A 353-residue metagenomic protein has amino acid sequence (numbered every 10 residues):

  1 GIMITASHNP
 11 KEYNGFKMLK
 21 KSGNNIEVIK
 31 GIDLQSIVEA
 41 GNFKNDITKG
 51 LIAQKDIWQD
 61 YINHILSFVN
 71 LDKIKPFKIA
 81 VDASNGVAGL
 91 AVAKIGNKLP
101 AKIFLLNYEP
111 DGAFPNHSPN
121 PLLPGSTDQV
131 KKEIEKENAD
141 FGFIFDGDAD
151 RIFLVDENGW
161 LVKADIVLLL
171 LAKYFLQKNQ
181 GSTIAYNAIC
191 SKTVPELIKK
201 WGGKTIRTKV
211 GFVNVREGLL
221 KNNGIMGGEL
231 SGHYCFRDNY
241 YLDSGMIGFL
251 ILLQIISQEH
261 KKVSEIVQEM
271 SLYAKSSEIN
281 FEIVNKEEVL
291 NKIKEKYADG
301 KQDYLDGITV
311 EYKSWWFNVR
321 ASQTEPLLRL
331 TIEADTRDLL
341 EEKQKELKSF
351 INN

Functional and structural regions predicted by a protein language model:
G1-Y13, I134-D156, W160-L161, T205-S244: Glycine-rich phosphate-binding loop
K11-E12, F16-I29, S36, Q129-G202: Replace "Mg2+/Mn2+-dependent" with "divalent metal-dependent
N14-E137: Gly/Ser/Thr-enriched, mixed-charge loops and adjacent short helices that form phosphate/oxyanion-binding elements
Q35, N63-L66, L90-A93, N97 (+5 more regions): Predominant activation on well-ordered alpha-helical scaffold segments within soluble catalytic domains
P100-N107, L161-I166, G202-V210: Short hydrophobic/aromatic-enriched beta-strand-loop microsegments
A113-S118, K173-F175, V215-L220: Short, charged, surface-exposed secondary-structure boundary motifs
Q177-N353: Phosphate-binding and adjacent anionic-ligand microenvironments
